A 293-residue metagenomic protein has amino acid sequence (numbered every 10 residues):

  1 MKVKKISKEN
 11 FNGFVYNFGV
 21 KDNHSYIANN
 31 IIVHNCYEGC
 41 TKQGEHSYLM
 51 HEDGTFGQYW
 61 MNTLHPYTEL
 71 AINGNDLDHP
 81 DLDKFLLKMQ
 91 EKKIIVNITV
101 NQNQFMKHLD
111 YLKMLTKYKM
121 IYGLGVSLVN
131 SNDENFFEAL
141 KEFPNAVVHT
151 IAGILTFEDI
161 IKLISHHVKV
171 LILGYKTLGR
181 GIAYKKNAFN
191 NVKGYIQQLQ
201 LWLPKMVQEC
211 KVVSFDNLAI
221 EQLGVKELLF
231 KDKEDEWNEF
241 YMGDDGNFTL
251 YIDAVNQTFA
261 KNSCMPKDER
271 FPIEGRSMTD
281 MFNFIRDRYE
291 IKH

Functional and structural regions predicted by a protein language model:
M1-N35: Autoprocessing domains of the Hint superfamily
K8-E9, M89, M206, Y241: Sterically constrained small-residue positions within well-ordered secondary structures of folded domains
N10-N12, F105, V207: Solvent-exposed loop and beta-edge segments used for protein-protein assembly and interaction
C36-K42, N73, L171-L178: Short loop/turn segments at strand-loop or loop-helix junctions that form parts of catalytic or ligand-binding pockets
C36-T55: Canonical Radical SAM [4Fe-4S] cluster-binding loop centered on the CxxxCxxC motif and its immediate flanking residues
L49-D53, Y118-R276: Radical SAM enzyme [4Fe-4S]-AdoMet core and its adjacent flexible, acidic and glycine-rich loops/tails across
W60-E134: Conserved SAM/AdoMet-binding glycine-rich loop
M281-H293: Cysteine/selenocysteine-centered motifs that mediate thiol-based redox chemistry or coordinate metal-sulfur cofactors
